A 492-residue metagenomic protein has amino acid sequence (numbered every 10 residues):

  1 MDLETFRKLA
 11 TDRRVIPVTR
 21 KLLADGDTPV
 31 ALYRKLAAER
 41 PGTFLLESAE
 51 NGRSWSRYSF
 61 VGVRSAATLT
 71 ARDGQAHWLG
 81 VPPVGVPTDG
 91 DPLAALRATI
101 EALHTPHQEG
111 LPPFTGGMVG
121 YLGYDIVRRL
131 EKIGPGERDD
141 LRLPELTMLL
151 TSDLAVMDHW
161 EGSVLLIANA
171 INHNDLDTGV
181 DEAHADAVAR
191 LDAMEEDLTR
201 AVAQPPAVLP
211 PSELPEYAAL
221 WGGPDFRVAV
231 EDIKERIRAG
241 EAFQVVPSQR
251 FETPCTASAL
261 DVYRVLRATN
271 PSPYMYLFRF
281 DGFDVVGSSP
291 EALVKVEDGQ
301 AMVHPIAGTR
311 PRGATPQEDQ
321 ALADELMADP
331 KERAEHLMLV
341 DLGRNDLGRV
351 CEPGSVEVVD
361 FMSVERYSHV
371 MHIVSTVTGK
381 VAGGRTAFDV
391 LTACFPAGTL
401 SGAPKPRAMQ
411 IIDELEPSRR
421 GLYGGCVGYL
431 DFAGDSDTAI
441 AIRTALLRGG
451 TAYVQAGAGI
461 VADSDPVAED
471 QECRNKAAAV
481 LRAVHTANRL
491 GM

Functional and structural regions predicted by a protein language model:
M1-M492: Extended alpha-helical targeting/anchoring segments, especially N-terminal organellar/secretory targeting helices
